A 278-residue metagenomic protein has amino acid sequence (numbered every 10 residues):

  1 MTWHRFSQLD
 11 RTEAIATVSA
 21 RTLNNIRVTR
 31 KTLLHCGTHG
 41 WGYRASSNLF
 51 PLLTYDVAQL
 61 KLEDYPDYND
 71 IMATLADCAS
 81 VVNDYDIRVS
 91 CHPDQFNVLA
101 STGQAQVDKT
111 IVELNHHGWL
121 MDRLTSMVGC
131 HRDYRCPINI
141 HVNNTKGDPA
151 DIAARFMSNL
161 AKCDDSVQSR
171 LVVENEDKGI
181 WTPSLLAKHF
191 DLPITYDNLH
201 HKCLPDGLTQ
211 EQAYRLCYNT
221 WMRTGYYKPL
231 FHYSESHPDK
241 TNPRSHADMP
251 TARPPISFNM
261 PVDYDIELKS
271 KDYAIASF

Functional and structural regions predicted by a protein language model:
M1-R88, N97-C130, D165-V173, I180 (+1 more regions): Alpha/beta catalytic barrel-like cores
F6-Q8, D94, S158-L160: Short amphipathic alpha-helical segments, especially helix-boundary/capping motifs
S46-N48, D94, H141-N143: Short loop/turn motifs enriched for small/polar and acidic residues
V89-N97, I194-K202, E235: Histidine-centered catalytic micro-motifs
L99-A100, G147-P149, C203-D206: A generic structural signal for short coil/turn motifs at secondary-structure boundaries
D108-P193, L199: Eukaryote-skewed repeat-based solenoidal scaffolds used as protein-protein interaction platforms, primarily
